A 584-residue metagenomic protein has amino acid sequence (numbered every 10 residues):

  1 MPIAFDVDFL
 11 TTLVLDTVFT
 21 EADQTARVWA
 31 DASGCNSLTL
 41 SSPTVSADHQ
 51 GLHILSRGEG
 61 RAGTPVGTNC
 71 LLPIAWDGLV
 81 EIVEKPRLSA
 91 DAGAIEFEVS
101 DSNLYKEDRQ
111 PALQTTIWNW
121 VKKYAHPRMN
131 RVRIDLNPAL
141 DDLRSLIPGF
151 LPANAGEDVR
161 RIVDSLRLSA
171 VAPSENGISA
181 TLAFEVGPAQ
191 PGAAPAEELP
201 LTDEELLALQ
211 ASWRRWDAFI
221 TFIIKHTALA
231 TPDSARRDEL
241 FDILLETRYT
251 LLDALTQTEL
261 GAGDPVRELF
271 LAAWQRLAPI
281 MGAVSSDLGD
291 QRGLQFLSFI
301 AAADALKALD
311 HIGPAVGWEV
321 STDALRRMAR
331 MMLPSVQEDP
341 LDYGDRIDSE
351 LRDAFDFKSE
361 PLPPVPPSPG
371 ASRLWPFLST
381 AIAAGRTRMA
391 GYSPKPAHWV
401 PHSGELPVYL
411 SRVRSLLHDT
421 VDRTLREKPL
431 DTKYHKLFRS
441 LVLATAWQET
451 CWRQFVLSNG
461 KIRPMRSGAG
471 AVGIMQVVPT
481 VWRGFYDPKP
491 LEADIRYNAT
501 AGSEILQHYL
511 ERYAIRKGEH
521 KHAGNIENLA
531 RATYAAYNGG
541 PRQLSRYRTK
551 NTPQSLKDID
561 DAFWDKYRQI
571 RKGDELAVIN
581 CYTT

Functional and structural regions predicted by a protein language model:
M1-A92, S145, G149-I178, F184: Membrane-lipid interaction segments
E59-G63, S100-R109, N176, A183-P191: Hydrophobic lipid-interacting interfaces of membrane-associated proteins
T68-P73, E84, D101-P111, W399-V408 (+4 more regions): Second-shell loop/turn segments in exported
P73-N119, G502: Contiguous beta-sheet cores, especially beta-hairpins with glycine/small-residue-rich turns and Gly-(small hydrophobic)
V99-R160: Extended amphipathic ligand-handling, pore-lining, and cofactor/metal-binding catalytic surfaces
G149-A153, E157, S174, S179-G468 (+3 more regions): Cell-wall glycan-active module
K461-P488, Y497-H508: Substrate-binding/active-site groove segments that recognize and process beta-1,4-linked N-acetyl-hexosamine
